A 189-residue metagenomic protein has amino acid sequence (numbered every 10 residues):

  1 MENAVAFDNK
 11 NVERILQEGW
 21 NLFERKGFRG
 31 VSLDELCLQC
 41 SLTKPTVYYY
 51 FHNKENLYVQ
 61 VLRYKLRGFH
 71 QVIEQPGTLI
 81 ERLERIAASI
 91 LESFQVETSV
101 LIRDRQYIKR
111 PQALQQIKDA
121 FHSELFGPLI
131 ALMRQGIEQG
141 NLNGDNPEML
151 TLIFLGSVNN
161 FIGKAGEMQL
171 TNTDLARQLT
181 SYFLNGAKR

Functional and structural regions predicted by a protein language model:
M1-E2, R85-E92, G127-Q139, S157 (+1 more regions): C-terminal peripheral helix-coil segments that are non-catalytic and often amphipathic
M1-K26, G30-L42, E55-N56: Basic, helix-initiating cap at the start of DNA-binding domains
E24, Y48-H52, Q60, Y64: Base-recognition residues in the alpha-helical recognition helix of bacterial helix-turn-helix
P45: Key DNA-contact positions within bacterial/archaeal DNA-binding proteins
Q60, Q71-E97, L150-F154: Hydrophobic alpha-helical connector segments
E92-Q116: Amphipathic alpha-helical segments used for helix-helix packing
V96, A113-Q139, E148-L152: Amphipathic alpha-helical packing segments from all-alpha helical-bundle domains
